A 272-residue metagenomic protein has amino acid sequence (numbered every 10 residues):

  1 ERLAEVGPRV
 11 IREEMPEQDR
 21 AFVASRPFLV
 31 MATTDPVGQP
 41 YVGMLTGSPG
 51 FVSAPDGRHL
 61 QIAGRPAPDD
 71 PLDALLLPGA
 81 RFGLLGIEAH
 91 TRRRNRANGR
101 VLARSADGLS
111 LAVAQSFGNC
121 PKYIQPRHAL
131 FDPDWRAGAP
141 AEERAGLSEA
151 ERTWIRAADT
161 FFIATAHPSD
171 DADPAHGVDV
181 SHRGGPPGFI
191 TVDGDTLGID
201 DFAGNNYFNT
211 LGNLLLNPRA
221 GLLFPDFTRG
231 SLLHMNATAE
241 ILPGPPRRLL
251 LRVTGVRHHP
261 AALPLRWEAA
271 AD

Functional and structural regions predicted by a protein language model:
E1-D272: Binding-site signature for planar aromatic cofactors or substrates
